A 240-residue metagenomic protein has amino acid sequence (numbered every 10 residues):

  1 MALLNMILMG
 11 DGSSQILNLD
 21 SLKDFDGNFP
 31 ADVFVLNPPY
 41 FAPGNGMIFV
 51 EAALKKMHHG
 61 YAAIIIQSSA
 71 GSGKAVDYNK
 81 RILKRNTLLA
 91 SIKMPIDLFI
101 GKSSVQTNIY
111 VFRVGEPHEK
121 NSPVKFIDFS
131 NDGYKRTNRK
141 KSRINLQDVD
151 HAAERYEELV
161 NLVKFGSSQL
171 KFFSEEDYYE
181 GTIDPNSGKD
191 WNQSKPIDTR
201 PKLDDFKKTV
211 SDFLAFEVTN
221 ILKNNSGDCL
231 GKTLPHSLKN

Functional and structural regions predicted by a protein language model:
M1-N28: S-adenosyl-L-methionine
N28, V33-L238: A conserved structural/catalytic subdomain of Rossmann-like adenosyl-cofactor enzymes
